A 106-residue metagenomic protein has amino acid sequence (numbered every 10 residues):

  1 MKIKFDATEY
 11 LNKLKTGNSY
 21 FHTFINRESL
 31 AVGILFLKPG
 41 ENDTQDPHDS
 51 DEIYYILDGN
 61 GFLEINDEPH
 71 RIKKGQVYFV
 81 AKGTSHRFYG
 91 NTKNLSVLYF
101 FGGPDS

Functional and structural regions predicted by a protein language model:
M1-L30, T44: A short, N-terminal "cap"/entry segment at the start of jelly-roll beta-barrel domains of the cupin/DSBH fold
G17, K82-S106: Ligand-binding loop in jelly-roll beta-barrel domains
N18, G33-H48: Conserved short histidine dyad/triad with adjacent acidic residue
E28-L30, L35, N60, E68-H70: Well-ordered beta-strand scaffold positions
F36-L37, H48-L63: Short, conserved beta-strand element in jelly-roll/cupin
D43-Q45, L63-E64, V80, H86-T92: Short beta-strand His + acidic residue motifs that chelate non-heme Fe in jelly-roll/DSBH and cupin folds
I53, N60-F62, P69, S85 (+1 more regions): Structural motif
E68-K82: Short acidic-glycine-tyrosine-enriched beta hairpin
